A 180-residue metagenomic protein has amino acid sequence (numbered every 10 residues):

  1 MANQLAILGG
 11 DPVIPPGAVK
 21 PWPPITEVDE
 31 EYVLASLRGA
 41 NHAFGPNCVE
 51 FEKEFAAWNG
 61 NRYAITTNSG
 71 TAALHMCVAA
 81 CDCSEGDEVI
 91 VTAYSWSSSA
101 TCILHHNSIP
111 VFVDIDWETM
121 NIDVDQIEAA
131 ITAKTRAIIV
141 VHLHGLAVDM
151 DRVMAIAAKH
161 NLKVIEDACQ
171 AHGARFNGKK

Functional and structural regions predicted by a protein language model:
M1-A80, S84, H106, D151 (+1 more regions): Conserved PLP-binding active-site segment in aminotransferase class I/II-type PLP enzymes
A79-A168, R175: PLP-dependent aminotransferase-like
N177-K180: Short, intrinsically disordered, charge-balanced linker/junction segments flanking boundaries in proteins
